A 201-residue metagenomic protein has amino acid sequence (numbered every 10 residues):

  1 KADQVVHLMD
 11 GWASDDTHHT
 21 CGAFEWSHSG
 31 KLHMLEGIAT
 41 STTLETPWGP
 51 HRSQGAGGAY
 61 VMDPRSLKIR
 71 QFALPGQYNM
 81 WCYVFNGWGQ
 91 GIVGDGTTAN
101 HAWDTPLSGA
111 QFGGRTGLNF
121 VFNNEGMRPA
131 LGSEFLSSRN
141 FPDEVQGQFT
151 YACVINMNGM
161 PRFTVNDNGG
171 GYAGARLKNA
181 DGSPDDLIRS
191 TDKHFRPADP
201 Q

Functional and structural regions predicted by a protein language model:
K1-Q201: Beta-propeller domains with acidic blade repeats across secreted/periplasmic ectodomains and cytosolic WD/CNH propellers
